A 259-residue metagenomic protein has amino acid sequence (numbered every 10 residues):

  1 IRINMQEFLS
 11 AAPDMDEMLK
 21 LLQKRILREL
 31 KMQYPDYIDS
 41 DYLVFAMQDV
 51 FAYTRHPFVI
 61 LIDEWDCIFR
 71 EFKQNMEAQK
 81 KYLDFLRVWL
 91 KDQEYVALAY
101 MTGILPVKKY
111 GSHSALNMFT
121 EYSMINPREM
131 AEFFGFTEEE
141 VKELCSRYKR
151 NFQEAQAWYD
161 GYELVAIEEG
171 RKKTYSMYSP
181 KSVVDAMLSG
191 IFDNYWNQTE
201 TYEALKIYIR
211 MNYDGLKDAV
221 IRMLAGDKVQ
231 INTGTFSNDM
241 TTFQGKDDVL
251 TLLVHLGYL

Functional and structural regions predicted by a protein language model:
I1-L259: Phosphate-binding site recognition
